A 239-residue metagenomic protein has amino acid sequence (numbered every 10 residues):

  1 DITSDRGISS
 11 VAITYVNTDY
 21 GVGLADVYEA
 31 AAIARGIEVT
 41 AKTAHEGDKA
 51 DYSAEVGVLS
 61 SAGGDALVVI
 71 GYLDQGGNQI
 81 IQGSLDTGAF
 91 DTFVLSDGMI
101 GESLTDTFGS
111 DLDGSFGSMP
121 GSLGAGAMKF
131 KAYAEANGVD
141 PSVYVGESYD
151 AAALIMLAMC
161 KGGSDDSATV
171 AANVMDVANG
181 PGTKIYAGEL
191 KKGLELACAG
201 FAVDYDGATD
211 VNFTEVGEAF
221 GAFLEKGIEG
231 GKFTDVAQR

Functional and structural regions predicted by a protein language model:
D1-R239: Extracytosolic ligand-binding ectodomains
